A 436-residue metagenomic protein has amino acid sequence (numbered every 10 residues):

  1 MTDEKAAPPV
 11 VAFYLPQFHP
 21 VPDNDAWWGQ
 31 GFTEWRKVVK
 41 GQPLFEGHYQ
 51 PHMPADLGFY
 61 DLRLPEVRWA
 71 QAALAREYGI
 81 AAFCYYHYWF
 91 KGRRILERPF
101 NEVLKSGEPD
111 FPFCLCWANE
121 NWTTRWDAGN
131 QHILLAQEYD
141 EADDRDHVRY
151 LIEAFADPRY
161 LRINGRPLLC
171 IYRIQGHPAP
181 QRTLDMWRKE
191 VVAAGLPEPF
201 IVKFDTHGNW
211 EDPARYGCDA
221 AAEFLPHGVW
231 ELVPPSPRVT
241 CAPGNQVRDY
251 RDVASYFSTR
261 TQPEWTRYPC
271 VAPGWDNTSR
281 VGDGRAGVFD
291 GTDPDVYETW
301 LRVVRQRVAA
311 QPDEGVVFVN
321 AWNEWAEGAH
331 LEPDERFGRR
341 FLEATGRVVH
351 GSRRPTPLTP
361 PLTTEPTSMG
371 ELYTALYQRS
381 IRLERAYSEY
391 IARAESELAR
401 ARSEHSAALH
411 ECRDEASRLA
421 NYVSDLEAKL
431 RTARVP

Functional and structural regions predicted by a protein language model:
T2-Y373: Glycan-processing catalytic domains of CAZymes
L358-P436: Boundary detector for helix-to-coil junctions that initiate low-complexity/charged tails
